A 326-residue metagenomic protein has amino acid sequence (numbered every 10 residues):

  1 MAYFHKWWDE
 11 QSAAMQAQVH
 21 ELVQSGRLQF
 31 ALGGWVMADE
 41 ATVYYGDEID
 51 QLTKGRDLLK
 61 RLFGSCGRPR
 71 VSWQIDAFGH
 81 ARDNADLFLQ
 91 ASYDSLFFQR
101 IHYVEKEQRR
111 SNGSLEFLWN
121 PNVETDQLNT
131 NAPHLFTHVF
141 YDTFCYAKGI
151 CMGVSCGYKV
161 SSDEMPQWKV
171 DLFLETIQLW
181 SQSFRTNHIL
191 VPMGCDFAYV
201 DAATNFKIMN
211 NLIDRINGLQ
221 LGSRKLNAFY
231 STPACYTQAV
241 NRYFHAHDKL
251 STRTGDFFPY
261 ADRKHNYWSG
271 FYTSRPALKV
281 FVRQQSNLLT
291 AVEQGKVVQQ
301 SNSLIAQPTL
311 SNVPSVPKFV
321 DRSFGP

Functional and structural regions predicted by a protein language model:
M1-P326: Catalytic-domain carbohydrate-binding cleft regions of carbohydrate-active enzymes
